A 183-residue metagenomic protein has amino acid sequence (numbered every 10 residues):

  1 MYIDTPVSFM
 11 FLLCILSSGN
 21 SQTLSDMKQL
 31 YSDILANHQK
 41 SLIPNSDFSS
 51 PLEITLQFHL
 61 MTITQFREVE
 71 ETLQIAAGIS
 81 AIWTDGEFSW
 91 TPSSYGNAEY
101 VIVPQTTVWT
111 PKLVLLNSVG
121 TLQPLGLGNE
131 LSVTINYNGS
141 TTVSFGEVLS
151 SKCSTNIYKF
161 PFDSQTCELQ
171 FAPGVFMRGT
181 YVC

Functional and structural regions predicted by a protein language model:
M1-L12: Classical eukaryotic N-terminal signal peptides for Sec-dependent ER targeting/secretion, especially the positively
C14-C183: Extracellular (lumenal) ectodomains and large extracellular loops of multi-pass membrane proteins
